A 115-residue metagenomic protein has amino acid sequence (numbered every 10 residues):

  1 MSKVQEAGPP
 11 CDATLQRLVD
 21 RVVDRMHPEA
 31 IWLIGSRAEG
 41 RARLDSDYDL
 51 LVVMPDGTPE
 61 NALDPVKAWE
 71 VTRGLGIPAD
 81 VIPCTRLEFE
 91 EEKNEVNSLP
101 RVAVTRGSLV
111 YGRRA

Functional and structural regions predicted by a protein language model:
M1-A30, E39-L44, M54-A115: Catalytic core of pol beta-like nucleotidyltransferases
I34-S36: Glycine-rich beta-strand-to-loop/alpha-helix junction loops that act as flexible
D49-V53: Short beta-strand->loop micro-motif that forms the acidic, two-metal-ion catalytic signature in nucleotide-processing
